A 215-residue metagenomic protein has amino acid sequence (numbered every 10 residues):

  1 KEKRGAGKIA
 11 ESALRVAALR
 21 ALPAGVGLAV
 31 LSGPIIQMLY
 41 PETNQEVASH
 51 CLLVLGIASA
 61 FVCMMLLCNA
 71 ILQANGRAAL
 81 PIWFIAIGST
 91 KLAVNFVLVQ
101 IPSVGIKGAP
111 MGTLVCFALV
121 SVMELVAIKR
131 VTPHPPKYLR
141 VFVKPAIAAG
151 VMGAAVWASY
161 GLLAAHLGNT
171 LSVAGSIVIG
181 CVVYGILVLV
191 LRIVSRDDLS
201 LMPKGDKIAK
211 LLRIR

Functional and structural regions predicted by a protein language model:
K1-I85: Specific pore-lining/lateral-gate transmembrane helices of multi-pass inner-membrane transport and insertion machines
R4, I128-P145, S200: Interhelical loop/hinge segments that connect adjacent transmembrane helices in multipass membrane
A21, G88, L92, P145-A154 (+1 more regions): Alpha-helical transmembrane spans of integral membrane proteins, capturing the lipid-embedded, hydrophobic core of TM
V26, V30-P34, L67, A93 (+6 more regions): Transmembrane alpha-helix boundary/anchor motif
L31-G33, Y40-N44, L98-S103, T132 (+3 more regions): Short helix-capping/hinge motifs at transmembrane helix termini and TM-loop junctions
H50-V99, V104-K129, S176-C181: Short runs within selected transmembrane alpha-helices of multi-pass transporters and secretion channels
N95-F96, A149-A165: Hydrophobic alpha-helical transmembrane segments in multi-pass integral membrane proteins
P133-H134, W157-R215: Membrane-proximal transmembrane or re-entrant/amphipathic helices at the cytosolic face
